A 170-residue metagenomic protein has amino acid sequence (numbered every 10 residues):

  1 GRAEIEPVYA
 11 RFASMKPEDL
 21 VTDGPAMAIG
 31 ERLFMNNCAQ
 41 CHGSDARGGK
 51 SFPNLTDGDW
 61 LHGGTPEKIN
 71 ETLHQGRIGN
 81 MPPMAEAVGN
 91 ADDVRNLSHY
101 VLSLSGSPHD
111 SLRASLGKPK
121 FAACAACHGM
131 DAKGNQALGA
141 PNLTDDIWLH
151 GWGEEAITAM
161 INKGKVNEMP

Functional and structural regions predicted by a protein language model:
G1-T22, S44, H62-K68, P83-L102: Periplasmic c-type cytochrome electron-transfer domains
T22-S44, E71, H109-G134, D145 (+1 more regions): Sequence/structural segment immediately N-terminal to covalent heme-attachment motifs in c-type and related
I29-K68, H74-R77: Membrane-embedded segments
R47-G48, K133-G134, W152: Short, non-ligating residues that shape and space the ligands of small metal-coordination modules and catalytic
G49-T56, H74-V94, L104-L112, L138-A140 (+1 more regions): Axial heme c-ligation environment in periplasmic c-type cytochrome domains
G58-P66, P83-V94, A125-A126, N142-A156 (+1 more regions): Electron-transfer interface patches adjacent to heme c in soluble/periplasmic c-type cytochromes and di-/multiheme
L97-V101, P108, K118: Flexible internal linker/loop segments at domain or repeat junctions
